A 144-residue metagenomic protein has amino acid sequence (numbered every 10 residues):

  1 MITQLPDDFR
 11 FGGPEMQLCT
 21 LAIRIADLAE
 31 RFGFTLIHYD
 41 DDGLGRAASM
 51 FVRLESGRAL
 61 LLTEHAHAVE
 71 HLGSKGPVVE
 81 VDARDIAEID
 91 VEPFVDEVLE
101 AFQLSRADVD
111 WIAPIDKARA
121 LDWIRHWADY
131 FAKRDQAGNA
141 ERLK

Functional and structural regions predicted by a protein language model:
M1-I23: N-terminal trafficking/processing presequences and adjacent post-cleavage segments of proteins routed to secretion
I2-Q4, L36, R106-I112: Generic structural motif
D8-G12, F34, A68: Catalytic phosphate/metal-binding cores of nucleic-acid and nucleotide-processing enzymes, i.e., regions that mediate
L18-H38: Amphipathic alpha-helical segments
L28, M50-V52, L60-L62, V79-V81 (+2 more regions): Hydrophobic beta-strand residues in large extracellular and virion-surface proteins
F34-H65: Amphipathic, interaction-prone secondary-structure segments
V69-K144: Non-cytosolic coordination micro-motifs
